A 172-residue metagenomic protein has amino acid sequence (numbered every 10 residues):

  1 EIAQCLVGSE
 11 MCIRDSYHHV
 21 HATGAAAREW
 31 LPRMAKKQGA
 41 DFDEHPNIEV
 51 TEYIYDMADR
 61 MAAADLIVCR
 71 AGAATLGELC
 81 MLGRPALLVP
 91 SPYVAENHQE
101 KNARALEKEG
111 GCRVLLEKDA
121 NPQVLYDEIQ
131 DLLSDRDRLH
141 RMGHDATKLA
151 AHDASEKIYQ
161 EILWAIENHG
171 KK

Functional and structural regions predicted by a protein language model:
E1-G8, C12-D15: Single conserved hydrophobic/aromatic residue that forms the stacking wall/gate of nucleotide- or nucleobase-binding
Y17-W30: Glycosyltransferase donor-sugar binding loop
L31-E52: Nucleotide-activated donor-binding/catalytic signature segment of Leloir-type glycosyltransferases, i.e., the conserved
E49-A64, C80-M81: Short acidic alpha-helix that forms the nucleotide-activated donor recognition element in Leloir-type transferases
C69, P85-E96: Short hydrophobic beta-strand element within catalytic cores of glycosyltransferases and related nucleotide-activated
Y93-Q130: Change "using UDP/GDP/dTDP sugars" to "using nucleotide sugars
R138-H152: A short, well-ordered alpha-helix in the C-terminal region of glycosyltransferases
H152-K172: C-terminal alpha-helical cap of glycosyltransferases
